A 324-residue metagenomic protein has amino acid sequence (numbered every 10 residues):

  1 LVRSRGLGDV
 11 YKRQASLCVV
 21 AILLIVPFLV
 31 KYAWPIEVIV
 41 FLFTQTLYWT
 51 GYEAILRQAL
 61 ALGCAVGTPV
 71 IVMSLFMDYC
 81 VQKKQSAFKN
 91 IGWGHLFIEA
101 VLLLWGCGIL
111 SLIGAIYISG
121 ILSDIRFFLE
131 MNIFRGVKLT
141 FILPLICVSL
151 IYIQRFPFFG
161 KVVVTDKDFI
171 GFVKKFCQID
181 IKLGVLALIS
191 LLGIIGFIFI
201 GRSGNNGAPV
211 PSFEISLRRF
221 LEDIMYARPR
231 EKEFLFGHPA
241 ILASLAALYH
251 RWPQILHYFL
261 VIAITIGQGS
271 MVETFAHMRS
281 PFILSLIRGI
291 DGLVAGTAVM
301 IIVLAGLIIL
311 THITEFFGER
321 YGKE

Functional and structural regions predicted by a protein language model:
L1-Q14: Single conserved hydrophobic/aromatic residue that forms the stacking wall/gate of nucleotide- or nucleobase-binding
C18-E324: Alpha-helical transmembrane segments of integral membrane proteins
